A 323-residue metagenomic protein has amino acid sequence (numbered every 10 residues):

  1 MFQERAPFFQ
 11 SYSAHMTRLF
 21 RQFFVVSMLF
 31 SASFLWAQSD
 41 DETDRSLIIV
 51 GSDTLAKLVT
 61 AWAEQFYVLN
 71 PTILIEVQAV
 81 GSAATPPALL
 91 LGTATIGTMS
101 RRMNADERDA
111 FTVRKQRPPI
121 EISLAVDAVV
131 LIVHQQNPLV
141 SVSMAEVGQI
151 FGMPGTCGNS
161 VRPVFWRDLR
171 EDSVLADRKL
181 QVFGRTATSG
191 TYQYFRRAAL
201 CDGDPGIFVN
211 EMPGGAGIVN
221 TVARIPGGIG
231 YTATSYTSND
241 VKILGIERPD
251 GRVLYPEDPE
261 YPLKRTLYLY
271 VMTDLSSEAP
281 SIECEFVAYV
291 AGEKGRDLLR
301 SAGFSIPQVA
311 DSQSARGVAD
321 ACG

Functional and structural regions predicted by a protein language model:
Q3, F9-S13: Short hydrophobic targeting helices and cationic amphipathic motifs that mediate membrane/organellar targeting
Q3-E4, G92: Bimodal feature
Q10-S11, L29, T60: Extended rod-forming repeat segments used as scaffolds/tethers
S13-F24: Bacterial N-terminal signal peptides that target proteins for export
Q22-S33: Bacterial N-terminal signal peptides
A37-G323: Flexible loop/hinge segments at secondary-structure junctions
